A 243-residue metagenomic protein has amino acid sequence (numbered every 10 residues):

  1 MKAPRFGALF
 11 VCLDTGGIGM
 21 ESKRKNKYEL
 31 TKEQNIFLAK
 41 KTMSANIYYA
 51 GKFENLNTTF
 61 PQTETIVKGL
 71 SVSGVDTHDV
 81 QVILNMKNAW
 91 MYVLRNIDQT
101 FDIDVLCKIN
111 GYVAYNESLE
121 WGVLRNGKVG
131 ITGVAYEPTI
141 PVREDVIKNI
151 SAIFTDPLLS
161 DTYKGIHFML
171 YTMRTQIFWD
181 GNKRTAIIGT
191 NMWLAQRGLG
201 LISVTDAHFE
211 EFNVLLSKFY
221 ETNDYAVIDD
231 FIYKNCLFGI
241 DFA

Functional and structural regions predicted by a protein language model:
K2-A243: FIC/Doc superfamily catalytic core
